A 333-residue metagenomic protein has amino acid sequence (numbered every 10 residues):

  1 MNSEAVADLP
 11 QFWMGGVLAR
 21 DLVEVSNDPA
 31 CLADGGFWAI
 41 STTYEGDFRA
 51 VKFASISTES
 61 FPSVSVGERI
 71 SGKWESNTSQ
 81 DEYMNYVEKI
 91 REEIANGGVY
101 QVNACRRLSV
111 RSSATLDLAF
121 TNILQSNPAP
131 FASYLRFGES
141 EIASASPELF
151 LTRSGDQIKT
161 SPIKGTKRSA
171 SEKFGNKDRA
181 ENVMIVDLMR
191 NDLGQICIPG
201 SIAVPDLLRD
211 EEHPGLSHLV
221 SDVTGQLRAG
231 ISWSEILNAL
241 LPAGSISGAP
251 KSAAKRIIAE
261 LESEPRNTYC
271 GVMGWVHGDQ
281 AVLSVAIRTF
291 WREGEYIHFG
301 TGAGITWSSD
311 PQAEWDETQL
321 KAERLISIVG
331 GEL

Functional and structural regions predicted by a protein language model:
M1-L333: Extended alpha-helical targeting/anchoring segments, especially N-terminal organellar/secretory targeting helices
